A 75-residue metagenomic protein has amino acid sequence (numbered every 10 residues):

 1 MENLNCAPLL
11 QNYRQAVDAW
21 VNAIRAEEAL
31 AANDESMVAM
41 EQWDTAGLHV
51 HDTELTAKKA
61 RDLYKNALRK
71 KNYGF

Functional and structural regions predicted by a protein language model:
M1-D18, G47-L48: Short, charge/polar-rich alpha-helical segments
A16, A23, K70-G74: Solvent-exposed, well-ordered amphipathic alpha-helical segments that flank/support binding or catalytic loops
V17-L48: Short E/K-rich amphipathic alpha-helical oligomerization segments
A31-Q42, A57-F75: Long amphipathic alpha-helical coiled-coil segments
G47-T56: Short, highly charge-biased, low-complexity peptide segments
